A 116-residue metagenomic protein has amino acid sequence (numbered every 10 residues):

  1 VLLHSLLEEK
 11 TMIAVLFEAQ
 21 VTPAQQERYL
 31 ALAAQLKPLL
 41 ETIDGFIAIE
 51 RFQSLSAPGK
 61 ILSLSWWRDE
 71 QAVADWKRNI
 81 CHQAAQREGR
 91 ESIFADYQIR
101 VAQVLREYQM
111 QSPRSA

Functional and structural regions predicted by a protein language model:
L2-I61, R68-R78, I93-A116: Short S/T/G/P-rich N-terminal loop/turn motif that feeds into the first structured element of a domain
